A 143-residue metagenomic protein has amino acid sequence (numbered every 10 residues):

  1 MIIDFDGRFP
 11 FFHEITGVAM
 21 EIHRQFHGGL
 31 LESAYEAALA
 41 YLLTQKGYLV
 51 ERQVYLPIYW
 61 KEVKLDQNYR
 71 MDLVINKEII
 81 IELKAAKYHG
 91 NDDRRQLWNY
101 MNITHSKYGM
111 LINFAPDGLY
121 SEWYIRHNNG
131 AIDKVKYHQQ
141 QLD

Functional and structural regions predicted by a protein language model:
M1-F26: Interdomain/boundary linker segments immediately adjacent to catalytic/signaling cores
M1-G7, A131-D143: Intrinsic disorder/low-complexity segments
G28-L31, E36-E78, K87-H89, D117-G130 (+1 more regions): Active-site metal-binding core of divalent-cation-utilizing nuclease and nuclease-like domains
I81: Conserved beta3 VAIK motif of the Hanks protein kinase fold
K84-D133: Nucleic-acid nuclease catalytic cores
